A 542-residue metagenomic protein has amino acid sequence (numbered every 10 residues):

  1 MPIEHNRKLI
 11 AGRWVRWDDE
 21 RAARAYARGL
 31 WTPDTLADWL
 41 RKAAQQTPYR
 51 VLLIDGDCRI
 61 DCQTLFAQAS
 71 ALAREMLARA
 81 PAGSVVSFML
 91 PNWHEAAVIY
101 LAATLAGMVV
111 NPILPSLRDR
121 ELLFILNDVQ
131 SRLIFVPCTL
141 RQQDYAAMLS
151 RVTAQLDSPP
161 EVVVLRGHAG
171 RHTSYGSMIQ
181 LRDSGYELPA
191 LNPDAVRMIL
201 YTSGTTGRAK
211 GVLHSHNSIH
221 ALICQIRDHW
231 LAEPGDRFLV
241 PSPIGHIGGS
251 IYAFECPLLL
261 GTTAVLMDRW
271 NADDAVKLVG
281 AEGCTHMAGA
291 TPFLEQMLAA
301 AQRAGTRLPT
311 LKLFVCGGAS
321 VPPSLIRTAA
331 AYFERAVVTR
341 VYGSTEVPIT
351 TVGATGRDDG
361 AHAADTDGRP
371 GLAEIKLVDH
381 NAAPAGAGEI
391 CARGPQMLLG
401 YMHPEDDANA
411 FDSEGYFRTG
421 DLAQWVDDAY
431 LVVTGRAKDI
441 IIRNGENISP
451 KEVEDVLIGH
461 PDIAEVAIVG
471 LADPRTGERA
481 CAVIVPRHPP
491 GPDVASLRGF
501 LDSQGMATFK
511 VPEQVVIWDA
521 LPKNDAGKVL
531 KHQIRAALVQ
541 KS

Functional and structural regions predicted by a protein language model:
W17-D19, L140-P193, A300: ANL superfamily adenylate-forming
L30-A37, R41, Y49-A80, S87-W93 (+5 more regions): Conserved AMP-binding/adenylate-forming core of the ANL superfamily
W31-P33, P48, R182-Y201, R208 (+1 more regions): Conserved pre-ATP/AMP-binding loop-to-beta segment of ANL
D61-Q63, R197-A221: Conserved AMP-binding A3 loop
R74, L117-F124, I134-V136, M287 (+7 more regions): AMP-binding/adenylate-forming catalytic core of the ANL superfamily
H220-R237, G245-H286, A300: Conserved AMP-binding/adenylation subdomain of ANL enzymes
A281-G289, L298-H362, K376, N381: Gly/Ser/Thr-rich phosphate-binding loop
R369-L372, N381-A410, I448: Conserved ATP/PPi-binding loop(s) of AMP-dependent carboxylate-activating enzymes
